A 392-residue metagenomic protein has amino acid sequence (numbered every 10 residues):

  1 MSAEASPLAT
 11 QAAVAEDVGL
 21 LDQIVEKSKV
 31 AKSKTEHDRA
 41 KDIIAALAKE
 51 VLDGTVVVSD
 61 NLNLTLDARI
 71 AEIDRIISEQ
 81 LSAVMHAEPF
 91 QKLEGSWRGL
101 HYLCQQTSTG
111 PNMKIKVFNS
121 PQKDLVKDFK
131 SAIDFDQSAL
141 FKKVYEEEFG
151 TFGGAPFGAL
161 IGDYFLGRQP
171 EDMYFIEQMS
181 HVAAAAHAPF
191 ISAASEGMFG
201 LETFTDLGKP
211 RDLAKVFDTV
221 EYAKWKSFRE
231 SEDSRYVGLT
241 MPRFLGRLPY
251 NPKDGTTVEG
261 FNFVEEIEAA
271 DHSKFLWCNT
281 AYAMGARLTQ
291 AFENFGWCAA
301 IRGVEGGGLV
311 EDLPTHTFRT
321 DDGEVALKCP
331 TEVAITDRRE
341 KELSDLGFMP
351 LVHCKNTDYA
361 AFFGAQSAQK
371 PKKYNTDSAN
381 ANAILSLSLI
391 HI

Functional and structural regions predicted by a protein language model:
S2-K123, K130: N-terminal-proximal low-complexity accessory segments that begin disordered and transition into the first
G95-R168: Long, charge-patterned amphipathic interaction tracts in eukaryotic proteins
R98-Q106, E177-Q178, I335-R338: Intrinsically disordered, low-complexity boundary segments flanking structured domains
Q106-T107, Q137-L140, H181-A185, D212-K215 (+1 more regions): Short, surface-exposed linear patches
F149-P330: Extended, regular secondary-structure scaffolds
F318-S388: Long, well-ordered mid-to-C-terminal structural blocks that present hydrophobic/aromatic surfaces
I390-I392: Conserved small/polar residues in nucleotide/adenosyl-binding loops
